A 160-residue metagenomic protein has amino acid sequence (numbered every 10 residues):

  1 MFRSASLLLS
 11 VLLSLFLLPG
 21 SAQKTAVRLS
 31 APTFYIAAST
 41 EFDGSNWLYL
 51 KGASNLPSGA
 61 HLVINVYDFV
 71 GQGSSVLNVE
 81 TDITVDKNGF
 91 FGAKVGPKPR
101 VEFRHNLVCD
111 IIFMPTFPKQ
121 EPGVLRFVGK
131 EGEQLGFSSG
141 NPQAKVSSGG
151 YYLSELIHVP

Functional and structural regions predicted by a protein language model:
M1-L8: Bacterial N-terminal signal peptides that target proteins for export
F2, L15-L18: Short, aromatic- and cysteine-enriched interfacial helices/patches that mediate contacts at lipid membranes
L8-F16: Bacterial N-terminal signal peptides
S21-Q23: N-terminal Sec signal peptide cleavage junction
L29-A37, D43-G44, Y49, A53-V159: Ser/Thr-rich low-complexity repeats and stalk/linker segments
